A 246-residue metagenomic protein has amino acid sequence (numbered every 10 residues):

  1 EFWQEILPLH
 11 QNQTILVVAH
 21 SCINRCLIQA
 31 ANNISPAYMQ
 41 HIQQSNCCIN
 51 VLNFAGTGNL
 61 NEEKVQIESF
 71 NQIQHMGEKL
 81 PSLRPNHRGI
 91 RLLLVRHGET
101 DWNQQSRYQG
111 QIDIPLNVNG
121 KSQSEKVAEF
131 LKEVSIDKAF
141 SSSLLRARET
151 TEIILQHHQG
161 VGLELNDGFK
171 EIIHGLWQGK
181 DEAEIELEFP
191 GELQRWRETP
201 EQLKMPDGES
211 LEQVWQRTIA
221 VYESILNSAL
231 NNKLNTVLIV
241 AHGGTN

Functional and structural regions predicted by a protein language model:
E1, E125-Q194: Phosphate-coordination/substrate-recognition cap region in phosphate-metabolizing enzymes
E1, E192-Q213: Short glycine/proline- and acidic residue-enriched helix-loop micro-motifs that form flexible lids or anion-recognition
W3-L7, E125-K132, W215, I219-L230: Generic structural signal for well-ordered alpha-helical scaffold segments
Q11-Q13, Q29-R96, Q104-R107, E129-F130 (+3 more regions): Acidic, low-complexity terminal tails and accessory targeting/binding regions of phosphate-metabolizing enzymes
T14-V18, S135-S143, G162-N166, N231-V240: Short glycine-rich phosphate-binding loop at a beta-alpha junction
S21, I73, G98, G243: Active-site metal-binding loops of divalent metal-dependent hydrolases
C26-A30, I153: Active-site signature of alpha/beta-hydrolase-fold catalytic machinery across serine- and Asp/Cys-nucleophile hydrolases
I112-E125: Short catalytic helix/loop segments, enriched in acidic residues and glycine and frequently bearing histidine
